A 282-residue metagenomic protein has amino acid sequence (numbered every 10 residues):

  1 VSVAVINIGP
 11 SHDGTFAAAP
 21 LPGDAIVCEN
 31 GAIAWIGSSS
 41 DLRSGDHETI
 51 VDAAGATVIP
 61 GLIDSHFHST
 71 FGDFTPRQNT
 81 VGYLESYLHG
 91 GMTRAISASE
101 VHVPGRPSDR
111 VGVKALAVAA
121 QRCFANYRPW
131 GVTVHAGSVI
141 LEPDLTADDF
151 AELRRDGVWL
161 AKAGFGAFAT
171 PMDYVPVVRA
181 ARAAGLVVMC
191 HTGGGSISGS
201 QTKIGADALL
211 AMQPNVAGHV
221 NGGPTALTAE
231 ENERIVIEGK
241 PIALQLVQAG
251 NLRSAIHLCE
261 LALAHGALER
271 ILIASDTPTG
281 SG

Functional and structural regions predicted by a protein language model:
V1-G45: N-terminal metal-binding scaffold of metallo-dependent hydrolase/deaminase domains
A4, G61-I63, V188-M189, I273: Residue-level marker for buried hydrophobic side chains located in beta-strands that build the well-ordered beta-sheet
I8, I26, G31, G55 (+5 more regions): Divalent metal-coordination and catalytic microenvironments
E48, D52-L116: Metal-associated gating/positioning segment near the N- to mid-region
S65-Q78, T133-T146, G193: Active-site mouth loops of central-metabolism enzymes
P76-L84, E142-L153, G199-A208: Short, acidic/polar
Y83-G112, Y127-L141, R155-F168, L186-M189 (+2 more regions): Divalent metal-dependent hydrolysis catalytic cores, especially in the metallo-beta-lactamase
V158-S281: Active-site core of metal-dependent hydrolases
